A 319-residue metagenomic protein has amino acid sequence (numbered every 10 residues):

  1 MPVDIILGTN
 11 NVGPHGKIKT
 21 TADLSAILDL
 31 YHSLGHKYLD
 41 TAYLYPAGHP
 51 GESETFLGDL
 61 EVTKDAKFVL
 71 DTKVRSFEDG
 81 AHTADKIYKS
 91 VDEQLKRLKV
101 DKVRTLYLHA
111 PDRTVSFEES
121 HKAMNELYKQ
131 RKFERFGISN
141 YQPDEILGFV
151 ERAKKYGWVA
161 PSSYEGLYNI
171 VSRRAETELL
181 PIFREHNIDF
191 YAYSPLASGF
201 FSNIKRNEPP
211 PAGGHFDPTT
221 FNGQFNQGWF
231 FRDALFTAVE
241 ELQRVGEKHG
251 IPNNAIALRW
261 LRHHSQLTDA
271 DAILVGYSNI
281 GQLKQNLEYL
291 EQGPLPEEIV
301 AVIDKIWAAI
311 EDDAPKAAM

Functional and structural regions predicted by a protein language model:
M1-F68: N-terminal binding-site loop/beta-alpha segment at the start of enzyme catalytic domains that lines or forms
P2-I6, K37-Y38, K67-K73, K102-Y107 (+4 more regions): Structural preference for beta-strand elements that scaffold enzyme active sites
I5, H15, R184-V245, D313-A318: Glycine-rich, positively charged active-site loop/lid region within alpha/beta enzyme cores that binds and organizes
L7, L39, L57, L70 (+11 more regions): Conserved, mostly hydrophobic/aromatic
N10-V12, A42-L44, K73-F77, L108-P111 (+4 more regions): Active-site beta-loop-alpha junctions enriched in small/polar residues
E61-F68, L98-K99, L127-K132, A153-A160 (+3 more regions): Short helix-capping segments at alpha-helix termini
D79-R174, E178: Glycine/proline-rich, positively charged, aromatic-decorated active-site loop/lid region on the catalytic face
Q227-Q292: Conserved short secondary-structure transition element at the edge of the structured enzyme core that lines
